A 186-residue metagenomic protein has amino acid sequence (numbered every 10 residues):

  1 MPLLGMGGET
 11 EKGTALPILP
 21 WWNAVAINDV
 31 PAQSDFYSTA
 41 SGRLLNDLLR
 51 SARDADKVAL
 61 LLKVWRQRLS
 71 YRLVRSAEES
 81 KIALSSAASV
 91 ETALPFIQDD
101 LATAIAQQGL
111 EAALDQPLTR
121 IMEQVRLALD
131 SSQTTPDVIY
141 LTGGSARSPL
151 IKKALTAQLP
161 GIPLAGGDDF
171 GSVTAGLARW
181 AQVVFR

Functional and structural regions predicted by a protein language model:
M1-F96: Phosphate-binding glycine-rich/basic clefts of nucleotide- and phosphate-handling proteins, predominantly
L62-S70, Q98-L129: Adenine-nucleotide phosphate-binding core of ATP-dependent small-molecule kinases
L69-S70, T134-L155: Glycine-rich phosphate-binding loops at beta-strand->alpha-helix junctions
S80-A83, A112-D137, A154, W180-V183: Phosphate/ATP-binding catalytic cores across multiple sugar-kinase/actin-like superfamilies, primarily ASKHA
A87, P95, T142-G144, G167: Generic beta-strand/beta-sheet core signal
A87, T103, E123, P149-K153 (+2 more regions): Extended hydrophobic-aromatic, low-complexity segments
L141-S148, V173-V184: Conserved N-terminal glycine/acidic-rich loop preference
K152-W180: Conserved phosphate-binding/catalytic loops in two-lobed NTP-binding clefts
